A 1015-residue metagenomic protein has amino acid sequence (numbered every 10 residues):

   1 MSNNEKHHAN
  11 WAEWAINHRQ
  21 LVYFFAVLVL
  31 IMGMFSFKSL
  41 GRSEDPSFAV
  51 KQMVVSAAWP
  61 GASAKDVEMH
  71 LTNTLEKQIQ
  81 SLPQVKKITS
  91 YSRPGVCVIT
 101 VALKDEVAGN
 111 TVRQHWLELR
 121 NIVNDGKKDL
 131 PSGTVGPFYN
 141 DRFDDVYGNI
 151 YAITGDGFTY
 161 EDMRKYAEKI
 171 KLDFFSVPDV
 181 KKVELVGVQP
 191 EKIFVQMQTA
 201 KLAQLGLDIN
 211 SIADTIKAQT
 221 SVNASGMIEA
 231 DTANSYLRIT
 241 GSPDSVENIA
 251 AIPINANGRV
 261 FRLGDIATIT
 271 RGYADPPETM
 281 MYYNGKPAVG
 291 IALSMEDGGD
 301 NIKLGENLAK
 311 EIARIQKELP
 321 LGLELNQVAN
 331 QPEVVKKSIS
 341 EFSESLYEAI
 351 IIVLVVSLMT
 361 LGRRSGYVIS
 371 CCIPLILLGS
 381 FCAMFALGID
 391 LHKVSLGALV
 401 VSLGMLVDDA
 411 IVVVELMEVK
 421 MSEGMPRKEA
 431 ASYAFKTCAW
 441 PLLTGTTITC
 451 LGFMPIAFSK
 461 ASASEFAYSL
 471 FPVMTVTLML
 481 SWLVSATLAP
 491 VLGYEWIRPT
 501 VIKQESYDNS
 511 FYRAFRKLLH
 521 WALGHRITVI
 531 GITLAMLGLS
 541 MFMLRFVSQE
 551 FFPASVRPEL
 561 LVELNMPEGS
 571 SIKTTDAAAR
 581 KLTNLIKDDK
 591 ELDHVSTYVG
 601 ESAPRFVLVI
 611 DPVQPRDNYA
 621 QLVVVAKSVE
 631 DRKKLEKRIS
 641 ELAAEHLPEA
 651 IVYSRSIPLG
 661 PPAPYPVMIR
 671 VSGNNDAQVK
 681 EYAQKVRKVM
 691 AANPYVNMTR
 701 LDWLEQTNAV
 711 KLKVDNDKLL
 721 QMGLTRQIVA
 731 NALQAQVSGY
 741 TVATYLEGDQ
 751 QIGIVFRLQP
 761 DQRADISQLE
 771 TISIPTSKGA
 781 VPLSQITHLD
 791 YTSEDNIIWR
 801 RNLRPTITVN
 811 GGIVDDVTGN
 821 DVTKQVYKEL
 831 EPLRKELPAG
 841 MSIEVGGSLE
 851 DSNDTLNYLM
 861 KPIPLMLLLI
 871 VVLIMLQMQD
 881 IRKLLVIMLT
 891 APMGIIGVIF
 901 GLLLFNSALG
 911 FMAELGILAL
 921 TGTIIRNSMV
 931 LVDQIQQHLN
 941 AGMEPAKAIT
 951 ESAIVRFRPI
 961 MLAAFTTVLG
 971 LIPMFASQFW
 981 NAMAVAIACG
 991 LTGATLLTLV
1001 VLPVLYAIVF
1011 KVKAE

Functional and structural regions predicted by a protein language model:
S2-R42, K436-C438, Q504-F552, A579 (+1 more regions): Signature of alpha-helical transmembrane segments and their immediate interfacial
N3-H7, W14, S56, K127 (+9 more regions): Extracytoplasmic/periplasmic membrane-proximal domains and adjacent transmembrane bundles of envelope biogenesis
A9-A12, D66-R142, A200-S221, S242 (+2 more regions): Solvent-exposed, membrane-proximal periplasmic/extracellular interface segments of envelope transport and secretion
Q20-L21, V27-A62, N124-G133, F385 (+5 more regions): Transmembrane helices with small-residue packing motifs
F24, S63-H70, V107-E118, Y147-A152 (+20 more regions): Solvent-exposed, non-transmembrane alpha-helical starts
G33-S39, I351-E418, V476, L869-R956 (+4 more regions): Hydrophobic transmembrane alpha-helices and their membrane-interface caps in long multi-pass transport proteins
V328, V335, I339, V414 (+5 more regions): Helix-loop junctions and hydrophobic alpha-helical segments within the transmembrane domains of large membrane
L403-M417, C438-F458, E465-K503, L622 (+4 more regions): Transmembrane alpha-helices and their membrane-interface boundaries in multi-pass membrane transporters and channels
